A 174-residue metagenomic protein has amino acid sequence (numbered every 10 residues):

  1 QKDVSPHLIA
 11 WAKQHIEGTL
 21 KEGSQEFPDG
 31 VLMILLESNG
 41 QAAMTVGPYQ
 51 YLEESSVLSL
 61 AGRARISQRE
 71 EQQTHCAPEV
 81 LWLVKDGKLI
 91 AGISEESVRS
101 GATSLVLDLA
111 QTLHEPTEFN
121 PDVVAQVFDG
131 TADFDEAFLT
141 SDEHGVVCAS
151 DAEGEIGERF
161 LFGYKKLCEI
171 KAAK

Functional and structural regions predicted by a protein language model:
Q1-Q73, D108-K174: Conserved alpha/beta cores of soluble small-molecule-handling proteins
L32-I34, L89, V98: Generic hydrophobic secondary-structure signal
R65-E96, E136: Conserved active-site beta-strand-loop modules that form the wall/rim of enzyme catalytic pockets and either contain
V98-R99, V146: Short gly/pro/ser/thr-enriched loop/turn and capping motifs at secondary-structure boundaries
S100-L107: Feature captures the catalytic cores and cofactor-binding loops of soluble hydro-lyases/lyases that act on carboxylate
